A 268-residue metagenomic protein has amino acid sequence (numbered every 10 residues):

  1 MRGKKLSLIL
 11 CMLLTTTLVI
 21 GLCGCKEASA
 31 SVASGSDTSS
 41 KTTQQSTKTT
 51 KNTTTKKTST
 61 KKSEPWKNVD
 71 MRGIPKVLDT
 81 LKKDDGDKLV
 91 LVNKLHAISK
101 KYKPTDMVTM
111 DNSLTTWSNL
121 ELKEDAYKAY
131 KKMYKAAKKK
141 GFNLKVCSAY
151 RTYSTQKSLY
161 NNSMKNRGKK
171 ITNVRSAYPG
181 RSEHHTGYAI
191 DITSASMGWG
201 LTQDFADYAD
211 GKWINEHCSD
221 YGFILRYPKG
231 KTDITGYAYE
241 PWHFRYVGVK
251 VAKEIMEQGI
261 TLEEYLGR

Functional and structural regions predicted by a protein language model:
R2-A28: Sec-dependent N-terminal signal peptides of Gram-positive bacterial secreted proteins and lipoproteins
C25-A149, Y153-R268: Extracytoplasmic cell-surface/polysaccharide-interacting catalytic and binding patches
